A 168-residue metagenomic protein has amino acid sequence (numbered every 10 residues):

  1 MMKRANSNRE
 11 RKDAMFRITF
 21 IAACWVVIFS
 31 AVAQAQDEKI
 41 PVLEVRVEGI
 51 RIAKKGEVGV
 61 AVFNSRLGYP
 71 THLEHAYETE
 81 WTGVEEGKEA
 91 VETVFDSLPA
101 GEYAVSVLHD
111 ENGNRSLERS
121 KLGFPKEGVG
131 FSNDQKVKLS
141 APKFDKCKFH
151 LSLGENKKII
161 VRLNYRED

Functional and structural regions predicted by a protein language model:
T19-S30: Bacterial N-terminal signal peptides
A31-A35: Sec/Tat signal peptide C-region and signal peptidase I cleavage site
P41-I50, V60: A short, amphipathic beta-strand motif
E44, G128-E167: Extracellular beta-sheet/turn segments enriched in Thr/Pro/Gly and aliphatic residues
G49, F95-S97: Short, flexible loop/turn segments at beta-strand junctions in immunoglobulin-like and fibronectin type III
G59-F63, S106: Beta-strand signatures of extracellular beta-sandwich domains
G101-V107: A short tyrosine-centered beta-strand micro-motif
E111-E118: Acidic, glycine-anchored loop motifs typical of Ca2+
